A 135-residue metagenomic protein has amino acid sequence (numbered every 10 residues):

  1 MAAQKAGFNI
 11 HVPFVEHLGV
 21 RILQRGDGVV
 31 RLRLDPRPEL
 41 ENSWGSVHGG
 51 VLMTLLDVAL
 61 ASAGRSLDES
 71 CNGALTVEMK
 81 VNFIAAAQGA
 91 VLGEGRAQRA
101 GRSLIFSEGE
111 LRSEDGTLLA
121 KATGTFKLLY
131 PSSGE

Functional and structural regions predicted by a protein language model:
M1-E135: Terminal targeting signals and extreme-terminal segments of soluble enzymes
